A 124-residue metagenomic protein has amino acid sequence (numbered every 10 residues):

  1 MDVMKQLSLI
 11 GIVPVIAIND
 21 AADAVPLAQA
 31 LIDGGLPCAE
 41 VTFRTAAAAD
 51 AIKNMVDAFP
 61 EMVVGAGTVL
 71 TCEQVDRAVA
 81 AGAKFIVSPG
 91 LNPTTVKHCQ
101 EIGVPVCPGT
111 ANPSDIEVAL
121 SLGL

Functional and structural regions predicted by a protein language model:
M1-K84, E101: Conserved N-terminal beta1-alpha1 strand-loop-helix module at the mouth
A47, L70-E73, V79-L124: Conserved anion-binding
